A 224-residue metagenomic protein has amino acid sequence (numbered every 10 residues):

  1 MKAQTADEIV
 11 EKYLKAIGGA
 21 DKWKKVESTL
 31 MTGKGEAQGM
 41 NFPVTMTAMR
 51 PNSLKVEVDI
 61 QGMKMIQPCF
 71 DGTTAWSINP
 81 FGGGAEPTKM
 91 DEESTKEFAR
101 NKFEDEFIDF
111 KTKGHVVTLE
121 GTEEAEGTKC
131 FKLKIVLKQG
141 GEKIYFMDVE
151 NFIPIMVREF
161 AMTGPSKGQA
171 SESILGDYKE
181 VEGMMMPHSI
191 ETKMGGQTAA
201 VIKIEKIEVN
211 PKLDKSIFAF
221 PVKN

Functional and structural regions predicted by a protein language model:
K2-K15, K22, T74-G141, M162-A170 (+2 more regions): Flexible, processing/modification-adjacent segments and terminal tails in exported/periplasmic/extracellular proteins
E8-G83, G114-L119: N-terminal mature ectodomain segment of secretory-pathway/periplasmic proteins
T29, E123, K179: Short glycine- and Lys/Arg-enriched binding-loop motifs that mark or flank ligand-binding interfaces
V44, Q67, P87-T88, K132 (+2 more regions): Short capping micro-motif at the N-terminus of alpha-helices
M46-S53, D71-T73, E92-S94, D148-N151 (+2 more regions): A short, sequence-level motif marking secondary-structure junctions
V56, G83-R100, D177-M184, S189 (+1 more regions): Short flexible/disordered coil segments
Q61, K129-F220: Gly/Pro-enriched, hydrophobic low-complexity segments that function as extracytoplasmic propeptides/linkers
